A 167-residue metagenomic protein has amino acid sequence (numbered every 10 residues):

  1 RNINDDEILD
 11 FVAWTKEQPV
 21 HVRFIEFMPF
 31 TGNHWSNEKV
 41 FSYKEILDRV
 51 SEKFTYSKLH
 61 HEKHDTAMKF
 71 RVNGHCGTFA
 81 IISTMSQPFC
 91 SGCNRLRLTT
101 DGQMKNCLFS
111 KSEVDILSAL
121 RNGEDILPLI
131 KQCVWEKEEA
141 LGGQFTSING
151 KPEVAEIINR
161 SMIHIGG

Functional and structural regions predicted by a protein language model:
R1-N33, D48-F54, D101: Conserved C-terminal portion of the radical SAM core fold that forms the substrate/S-adenosylmethionine-binding
N4-E7, N33-W35, A67-G74, P152-N159: Short, solvent-exposed polar/charged micro-motifs at secondary-structure junctions
N4-H21, H75-Q87, R160-H164: Short, electropositive alpha-helical surface patch
T31-F145: Accessory C-terminal segments flanking Radical SAM cores
V134-G167: Short flanking/linker segments adjacent to small metal-binding domains or redox-active Cys/His motifs
